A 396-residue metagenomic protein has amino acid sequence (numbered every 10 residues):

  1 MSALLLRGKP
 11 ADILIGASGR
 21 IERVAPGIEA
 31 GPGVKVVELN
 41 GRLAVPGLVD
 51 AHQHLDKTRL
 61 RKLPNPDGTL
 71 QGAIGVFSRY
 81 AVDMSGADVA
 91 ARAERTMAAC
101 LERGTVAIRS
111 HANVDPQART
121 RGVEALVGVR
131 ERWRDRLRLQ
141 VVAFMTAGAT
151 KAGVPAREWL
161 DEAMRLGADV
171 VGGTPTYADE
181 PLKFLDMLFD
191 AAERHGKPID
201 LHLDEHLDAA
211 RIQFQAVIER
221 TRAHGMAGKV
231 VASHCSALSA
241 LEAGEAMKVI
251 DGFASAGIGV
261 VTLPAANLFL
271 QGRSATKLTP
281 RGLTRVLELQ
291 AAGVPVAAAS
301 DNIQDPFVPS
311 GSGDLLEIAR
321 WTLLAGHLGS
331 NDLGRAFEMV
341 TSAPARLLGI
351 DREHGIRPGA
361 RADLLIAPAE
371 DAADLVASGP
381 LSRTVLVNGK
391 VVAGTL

Functional and structural regions predicted by a protein language model:
M1-A3, A17, E29-G72, E94 (+1 more regions): Replace "His-x-His-based motif
M1-P32, A372: N-terminal metal-binding scaffold of metallo-dependent hydrolase/deaminase domains
P46-T58, A112, P198-L207: Histidine-centered catalytic micro-motifs
R59-V89, E162, H195, Q213-V231 (+3 more regions): Active-site gating loops and adjacent loop-to-helix segments of metal-dependent hydrolytic enzymes
R61-H111, Q117-R132, E158-R165: Alpha-helical scaffold segments that flank or form the walls of functional sites
R121-R132, A152-G259, T276-A298, H354: Histidine/acidic residue-rich metal-binding segments in metalloenzymes
P198, E219-V230, A266, L270 (+1 more regions): His/Asp/Glu-enriched, well-ordered alpha-helical/loop segment that forms or immediately abuts the divalent-metal
P358-L396: C-terminal cap of metal-dependent C-N hydrolases
